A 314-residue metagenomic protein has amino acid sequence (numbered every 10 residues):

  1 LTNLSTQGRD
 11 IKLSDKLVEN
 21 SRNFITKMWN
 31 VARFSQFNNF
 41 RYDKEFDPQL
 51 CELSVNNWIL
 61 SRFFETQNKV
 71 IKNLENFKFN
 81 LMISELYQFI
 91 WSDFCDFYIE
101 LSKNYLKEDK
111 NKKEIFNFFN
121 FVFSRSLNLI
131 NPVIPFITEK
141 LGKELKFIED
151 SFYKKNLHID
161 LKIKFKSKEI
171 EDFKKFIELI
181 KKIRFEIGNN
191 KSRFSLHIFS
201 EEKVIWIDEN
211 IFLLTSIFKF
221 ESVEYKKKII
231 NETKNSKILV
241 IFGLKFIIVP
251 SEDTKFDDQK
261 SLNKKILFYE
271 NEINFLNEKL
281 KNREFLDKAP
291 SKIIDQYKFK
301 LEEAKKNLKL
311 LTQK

Functional and structural regions predicted by a protein language model:
L1-R9: Alpha-helical recognition segments enriched in aromatics with Gly/Pro capping that present substrate-recognition
R9-K314: Feature 926 captures the class I aminoacyl-tRNA synthetase adenylation module centered on the KMSKS loop
